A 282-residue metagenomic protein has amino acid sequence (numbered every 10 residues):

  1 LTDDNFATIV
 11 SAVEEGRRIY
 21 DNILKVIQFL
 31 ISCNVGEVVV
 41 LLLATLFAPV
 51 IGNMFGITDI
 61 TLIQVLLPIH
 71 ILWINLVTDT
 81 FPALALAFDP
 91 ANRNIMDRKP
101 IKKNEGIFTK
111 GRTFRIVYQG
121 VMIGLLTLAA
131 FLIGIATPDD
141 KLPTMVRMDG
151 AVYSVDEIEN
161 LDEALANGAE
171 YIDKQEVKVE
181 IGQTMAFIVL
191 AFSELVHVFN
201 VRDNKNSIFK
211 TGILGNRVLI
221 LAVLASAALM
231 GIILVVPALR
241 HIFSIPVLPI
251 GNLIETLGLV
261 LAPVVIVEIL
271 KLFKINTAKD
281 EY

Functional and structural regions predicted by a protein language model:
L1-K205: Membrane-embedded transport module
A87, V146-L165, I188-Y282: C-terminal transmembrane module of polytopic membrane proteins
